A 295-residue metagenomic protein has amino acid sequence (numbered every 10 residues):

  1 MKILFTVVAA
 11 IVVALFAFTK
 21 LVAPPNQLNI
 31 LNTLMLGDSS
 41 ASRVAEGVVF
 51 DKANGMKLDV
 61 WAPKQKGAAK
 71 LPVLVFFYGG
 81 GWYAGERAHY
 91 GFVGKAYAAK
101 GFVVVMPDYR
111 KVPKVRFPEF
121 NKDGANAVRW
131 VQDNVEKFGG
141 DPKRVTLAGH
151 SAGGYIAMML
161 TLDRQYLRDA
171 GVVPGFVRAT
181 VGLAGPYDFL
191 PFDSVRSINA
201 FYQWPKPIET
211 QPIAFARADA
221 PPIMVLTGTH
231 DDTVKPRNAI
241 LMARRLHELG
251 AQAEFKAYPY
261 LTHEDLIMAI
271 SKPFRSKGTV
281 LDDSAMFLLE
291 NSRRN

Functional and structural regions predicted by a protein language model:
A23-G67: N-terminal cap/lid segment of alpha/beta-hydrolase-fold proteins
M35-S40, G185-F215, P221: Mobile cap/lid helix-loop segments that gate and shape the active-site cleft of serine hydrolases
A69-G80: Short beta-strand element of the alpha/beta-hydrolase
G85-H89, V93, K100, V105-P142 (+1 more regions): Catalytic nucleophile-loop/oxyanion-hole region of alpha/beta-hydrolase and closely related hydrolase-like folds
R129-D193, I208: Primarily recognizes the serine-hydrolase "nucleophile elbow" in alpha/beta-hydrolase and SGNH/GDSL folds
V225-T227, D231: Short beta-strand/loop motif that positions the catalytic acidic residue of the alpha/beta-hydrolase fold
D232-N238: Conserved alpha/beta-hydrolase "acid-adjacent" motif
H247-N295: C-terminal catalytic histidine-bearing segment of alpha/beta-hydrolase fold enzymes
